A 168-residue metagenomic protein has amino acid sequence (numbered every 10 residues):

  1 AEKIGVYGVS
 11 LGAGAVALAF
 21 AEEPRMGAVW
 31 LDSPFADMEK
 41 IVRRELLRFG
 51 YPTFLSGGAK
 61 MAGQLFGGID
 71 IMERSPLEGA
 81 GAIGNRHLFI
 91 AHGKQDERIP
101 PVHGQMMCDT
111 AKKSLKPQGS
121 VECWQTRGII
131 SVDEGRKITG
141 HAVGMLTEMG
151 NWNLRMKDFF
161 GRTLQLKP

Functional and structural regions predicted by a protein language model:
A1-S10: Alpha/beta-hydrolase fold nucleophile elbow
Y7, D32-S33, T126: Alpha/beta-hydrolase-fold catalytic nucleophile elbow
G12, V16-F20, G104: Short helix immediately C-terminal to the catalytic nucleophile in hydrolase catalytic domains
L18-M72, E78: Hydrolase active-site cap/lid region
I83-G84, F89-H92, D96: Short beta-strand/loop motif that positions the catalytic acidic residue of the alpha/beta-hydrolase fold
E97-H103: Conserved alpha/beta-hydrolase "acid-adjacent" motif
Q105-D109, K113-P168: C-terminal catalytic histidine-bearing segment of alpha/beta-hydrolase fold enzymes
